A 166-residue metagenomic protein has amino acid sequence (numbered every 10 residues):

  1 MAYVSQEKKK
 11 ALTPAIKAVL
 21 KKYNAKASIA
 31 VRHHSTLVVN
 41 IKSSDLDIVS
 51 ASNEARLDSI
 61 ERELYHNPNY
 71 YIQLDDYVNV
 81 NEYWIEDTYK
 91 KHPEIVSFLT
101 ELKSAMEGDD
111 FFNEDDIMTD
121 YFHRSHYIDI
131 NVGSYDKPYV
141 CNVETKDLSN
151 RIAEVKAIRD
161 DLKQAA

Functional and structural regions predicted by a protein language model:
M1-L12: A short, highly charged nucleic-acid-interacting micro-segment common to nuclease and nuclease-linked defense proteins
T13, K17-S50: Amphipathic, interaction-prone secondary-structure segments
V49-A166: Intrinsically disordered, low-complexity regulatory regions enriched in serine/threonine/proline and acidic residues
